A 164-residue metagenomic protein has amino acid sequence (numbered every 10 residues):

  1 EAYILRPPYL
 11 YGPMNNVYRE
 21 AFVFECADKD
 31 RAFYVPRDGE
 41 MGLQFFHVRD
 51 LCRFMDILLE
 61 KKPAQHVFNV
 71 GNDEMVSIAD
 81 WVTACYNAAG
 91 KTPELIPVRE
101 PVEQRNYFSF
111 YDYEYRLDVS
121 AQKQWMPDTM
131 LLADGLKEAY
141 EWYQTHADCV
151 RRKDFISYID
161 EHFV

Functional and structural regions predicted by a protein language model:
E1-L43, A84-C85: NAD(P)-dependent short-chain dehydrogenase/reductase
G12, P36-M41, F68-V76, V98 (+2 more regions): Glycine-rich Rossmann NAD(P)(H)-binding loop
M14-N15, G42-R49, F68-A88, T129-L131 (+1 more regions): Substrate-binding strand-loop-helix patch in Rossmann-like NAD(P)-dependent oxidoreductase/epimerase domains
F24-Y34, M41-V76: Alpha-helical substrate-binding/gating segment
V48, E103-D128, A147-D148: Conserved C-terminal active-site "lid" loop/helix of NAD(P)H-dependent oxidoreductases that clamps the redox cofactor
M55-L59, C85, V119, L136-Y143: Hydrophobic "lid"/C-terminal helical patch of Rossmann-like NAD(P)-dependent dehydrogenase/epimerase domains
L58-F108, F163: Mid/C-terminal beta-alpha module of Rossmann-like enzyme folds, strongest in SDR-family dehydrogenases/epimerases
L132-V164: Amphipathic terminal alpha-helices
